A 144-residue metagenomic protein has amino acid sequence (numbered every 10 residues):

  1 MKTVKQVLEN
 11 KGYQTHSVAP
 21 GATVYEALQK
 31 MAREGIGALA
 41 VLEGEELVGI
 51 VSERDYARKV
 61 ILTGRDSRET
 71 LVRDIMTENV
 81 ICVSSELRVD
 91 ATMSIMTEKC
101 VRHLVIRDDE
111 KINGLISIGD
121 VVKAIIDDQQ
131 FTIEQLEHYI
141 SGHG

Functional and structural regions predicted by a protein language model:
M1-T3, M31-L42, D74-S84, D108: Charged, low-complexity, helix/coiled-coil-prone segments
M1-Y13, S52-I81, R88-T97, S117-G144: Tandem CBS (Bateman) regulatory domains
T3-V48: A positional/architectural concept
Q14-S17, E46-L47, L62, C82 (+1 more regions): Short, flexible active-site loop motifs that bind/organize anionic cofactors or intermediates
S17-G35, C82-C100, R107: The conserved cystathionine-beta-synthase
A22-R33, G64-I75, E110-K111: Short, charge-rich amphipathic segments
M31-E34, L39-D55, M96, L104-G119: A glycine-centered beta-loop-beta connector
